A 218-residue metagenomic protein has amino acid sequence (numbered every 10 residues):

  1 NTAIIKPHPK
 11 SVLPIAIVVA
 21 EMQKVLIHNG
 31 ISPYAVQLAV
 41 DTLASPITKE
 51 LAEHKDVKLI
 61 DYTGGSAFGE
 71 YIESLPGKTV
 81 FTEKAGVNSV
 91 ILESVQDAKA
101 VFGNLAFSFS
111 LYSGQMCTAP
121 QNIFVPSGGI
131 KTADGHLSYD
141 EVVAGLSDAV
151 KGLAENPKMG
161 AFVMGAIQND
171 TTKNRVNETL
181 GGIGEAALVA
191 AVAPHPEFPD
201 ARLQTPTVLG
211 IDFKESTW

Functional and structural regions predicted by a protein language model:
N1-F102, A106: Rossmann-like NAD(P) dinucleotide-binding subdomain of oxidoreductase/dehydrogenase enzymes
I15-A16, S216-W218: Extended hydrophobic-aromatic, low-complexity segments
T42-Y71, L75, T79, L111 (+1 more regions): Aldehyde/semialdehyde dehydrogenase
K84-S89, G114-P120: Conserved A3 ("GATE") glycine/threonine-rich loop of ANL adenylate-forming enzymes
